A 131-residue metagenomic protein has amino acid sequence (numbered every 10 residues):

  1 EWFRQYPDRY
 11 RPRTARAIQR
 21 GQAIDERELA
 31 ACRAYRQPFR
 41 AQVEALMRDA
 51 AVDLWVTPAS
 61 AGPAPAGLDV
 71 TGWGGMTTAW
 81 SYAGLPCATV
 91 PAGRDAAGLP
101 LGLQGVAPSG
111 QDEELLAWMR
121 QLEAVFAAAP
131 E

Functional and structural regions predicted by a protein language model:
E1-R40, E44, P91-G102: Short helix-loop capping/hinge segments that flank enzyme active sites or metal/cofactor-binding pockets
W2, D49-A50, A59-T78: Short, surface-exposed loop/helix-turn segments at secondary-structure junctions that function as lids/hinges flanking
W2, Q42-D49, G75, Q121-A129: Generic non-transmembrane alpha-helical segments
A30, Y82-E131: Structural helix-boundary/capping segments
Q42-A45, L68-P91: Small-aliphatic-rich amphipathic alpha-helix that forms the alpha element of a beta-alpha
D53: Conserved acidic residues
